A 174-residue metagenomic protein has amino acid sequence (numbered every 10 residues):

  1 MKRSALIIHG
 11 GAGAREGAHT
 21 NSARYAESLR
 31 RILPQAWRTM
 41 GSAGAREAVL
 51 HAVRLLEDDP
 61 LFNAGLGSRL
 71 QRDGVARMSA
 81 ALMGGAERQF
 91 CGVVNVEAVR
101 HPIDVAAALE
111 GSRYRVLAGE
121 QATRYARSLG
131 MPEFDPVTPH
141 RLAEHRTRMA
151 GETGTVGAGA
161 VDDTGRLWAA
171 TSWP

Functional and structural regions predicted by a protein language model:
M1-P174: Alpha/propeptide regions of enzymes that mature by internal proteolysis
